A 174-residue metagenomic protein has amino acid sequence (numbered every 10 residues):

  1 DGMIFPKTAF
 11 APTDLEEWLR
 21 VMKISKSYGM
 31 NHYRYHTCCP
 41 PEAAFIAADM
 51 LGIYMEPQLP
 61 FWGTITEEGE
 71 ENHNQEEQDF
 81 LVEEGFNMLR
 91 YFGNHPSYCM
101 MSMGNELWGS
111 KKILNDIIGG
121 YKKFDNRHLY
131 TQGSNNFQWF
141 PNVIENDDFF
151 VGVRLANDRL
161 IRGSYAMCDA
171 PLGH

Functional and structural regions predicted by a protein language model:
D1, D14, D49, D79 (+5 more regions): Acidic-enriched, low-complexity/disordered segments with a strong bias for Aspartate over Glutamate
D1-T64, H73-M100: Active-site-adjacent substrate/metal-binding segments within catalytic domains of carbohydrate-active enzymes
E16-R20, G52, G119-K122, F149-G152: Short, low-complexity, polar/charged sequence segments that are solvent-exposed and flexible
A43, I65-E67, W139-P141: Short secondary-structure boundary/hinge segments and terminal tails
M50-G52, E70-E145: Active-site neighborhood of glycoside hydrolase catalytic domains
F61-E70, M103-W108, L172-H174: Active-site clefts of carbohydrate-active enzymes
K122-H174: Extracellular glycoside hydrolase catalytic/binding regions
